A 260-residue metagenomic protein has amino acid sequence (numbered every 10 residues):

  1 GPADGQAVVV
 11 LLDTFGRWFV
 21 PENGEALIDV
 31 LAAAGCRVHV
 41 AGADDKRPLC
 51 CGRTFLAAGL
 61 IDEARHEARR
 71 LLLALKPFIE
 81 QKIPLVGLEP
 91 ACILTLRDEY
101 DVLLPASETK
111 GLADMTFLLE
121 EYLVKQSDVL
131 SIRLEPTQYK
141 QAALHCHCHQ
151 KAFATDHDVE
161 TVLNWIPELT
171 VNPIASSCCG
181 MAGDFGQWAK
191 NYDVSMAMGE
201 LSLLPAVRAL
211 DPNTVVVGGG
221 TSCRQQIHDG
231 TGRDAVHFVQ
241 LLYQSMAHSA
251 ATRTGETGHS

Functional and structural regions predicted by a protein language model:
G1-S260: Iron-sulfur cluster-binding electron-transfer modules in prokaryotic oxidoreductases
